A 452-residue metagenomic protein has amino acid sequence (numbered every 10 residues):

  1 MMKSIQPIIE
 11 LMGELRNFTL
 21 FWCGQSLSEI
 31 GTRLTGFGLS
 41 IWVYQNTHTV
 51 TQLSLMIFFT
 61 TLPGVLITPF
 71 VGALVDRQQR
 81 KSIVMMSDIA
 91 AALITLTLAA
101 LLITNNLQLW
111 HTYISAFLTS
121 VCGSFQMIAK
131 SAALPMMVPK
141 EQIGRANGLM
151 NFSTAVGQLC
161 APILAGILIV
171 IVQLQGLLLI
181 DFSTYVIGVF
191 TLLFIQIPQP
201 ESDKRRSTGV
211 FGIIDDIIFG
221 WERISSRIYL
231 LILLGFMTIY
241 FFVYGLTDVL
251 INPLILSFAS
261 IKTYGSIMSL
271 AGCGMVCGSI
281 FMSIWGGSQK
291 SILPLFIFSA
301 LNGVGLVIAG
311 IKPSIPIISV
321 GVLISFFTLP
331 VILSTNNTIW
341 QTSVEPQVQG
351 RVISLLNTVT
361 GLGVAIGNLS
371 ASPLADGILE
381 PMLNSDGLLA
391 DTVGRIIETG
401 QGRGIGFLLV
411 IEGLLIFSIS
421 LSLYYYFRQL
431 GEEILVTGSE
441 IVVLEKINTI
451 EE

Functional and structural regions predicted by a protein language model:
M2-F18, P198-G235, V443-I447, E451-E452: Juxtamembrane intracellular "pre-TM" segments in multi-pass secondary transporters
I9-I41, F117, E222-L246, L323: Pair of pore-lining "gating" transmembrane helices in MFS-fold secondary transporters
S26, F58-L62, I89, G148-F152 (+5 more regions): Transmembrane alpha-helical cores of Major Facilitator Superfamily
F37, A155-G166, S279, V364-S372: Glycine/proline-centered helix-kink
S54-M56, L66-F70, R77, I83 (+7 more regions): C-terminal transmembrane bundle of multi-pass solute transporters/carriers
T104-L107, T154-L192: Helix-loop-helix hairpin linking two adjacent transmembrane segments in secondary transporters
N105, A132, M136-M137, L178-G209 (+4 more regions): Helix-loop junctions on the cytosolic side of multi-pass membrane transporters, especially the intracellular loop
S115-Q158, P162: Cytoplasmic helix-loop-helix junction between adjacent transmembrane helices in 12-TM secondary transporters
